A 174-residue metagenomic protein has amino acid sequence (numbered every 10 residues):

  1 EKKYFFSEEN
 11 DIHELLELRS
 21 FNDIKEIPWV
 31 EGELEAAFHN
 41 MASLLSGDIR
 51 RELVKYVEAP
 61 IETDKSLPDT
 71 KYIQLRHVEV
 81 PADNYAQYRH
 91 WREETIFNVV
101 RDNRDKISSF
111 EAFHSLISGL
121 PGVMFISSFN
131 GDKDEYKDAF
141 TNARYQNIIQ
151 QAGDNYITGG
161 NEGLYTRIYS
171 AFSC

Functional and structural regions predicted by a protein language model:
E1-L16, E35-Y72, D102-M124, S128-N130 (+1 more regions): Glycine-rich beta-strand-turn "strand-cap" elements at beta-sheet edges
N22-E33, A86-H90, G131-Y145: Short amphipathic alpha-helices within nucleic acid-binding modules
R51-E52, H77, K137: Residue-level recognition of well-ordered secondary-structure positions
Y72-V80: Short glycine-/aliphatic-rich beta-strand segments at the starts of folded cytosolic domains
E93: Conserved acetyl-CoA-binding loop-helix of GNAT-fold acetyltransferases
F97-V99: Phosphate-end processing signature that detects enzymes handling 5′-triphosphorylated RNA and polyphosphate
